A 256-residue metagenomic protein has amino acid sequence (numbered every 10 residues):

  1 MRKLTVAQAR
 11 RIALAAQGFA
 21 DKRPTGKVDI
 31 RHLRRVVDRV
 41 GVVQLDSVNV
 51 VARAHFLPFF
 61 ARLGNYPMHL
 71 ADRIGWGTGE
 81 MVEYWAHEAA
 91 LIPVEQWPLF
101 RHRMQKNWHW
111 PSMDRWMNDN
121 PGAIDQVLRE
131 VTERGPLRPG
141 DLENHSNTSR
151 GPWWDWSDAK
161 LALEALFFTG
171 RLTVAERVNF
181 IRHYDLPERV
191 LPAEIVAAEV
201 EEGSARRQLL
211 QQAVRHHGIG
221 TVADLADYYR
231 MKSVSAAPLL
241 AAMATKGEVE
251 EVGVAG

Functional and structural regions predicted by a protein language model:
M1-G256: Long, low-complexity intrinsically disordered regions
